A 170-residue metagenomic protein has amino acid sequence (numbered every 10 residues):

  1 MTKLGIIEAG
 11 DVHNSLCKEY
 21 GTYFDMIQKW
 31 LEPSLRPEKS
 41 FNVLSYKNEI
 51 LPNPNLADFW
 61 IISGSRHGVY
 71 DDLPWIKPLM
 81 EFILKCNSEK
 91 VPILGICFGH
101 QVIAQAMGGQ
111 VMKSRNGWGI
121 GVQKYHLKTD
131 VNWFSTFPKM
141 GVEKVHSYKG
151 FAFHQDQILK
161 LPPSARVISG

Functional and structural regions predicted by a protein language model:
M1-E89: N-terminal beta1-alpha1 cap of cysteine-dependent amidohydrolase-like domains
T2, R36-K39, V91, G109 (+2 more regions): A structural micro-motif
D25-K29, Q101, D156: Active-site phosphate/pyrophosphate- and oxyanion-stabilizing loops and adjacent acidic/basic residues in soluble
I50-N55, V102-A104, L159-P162: Short loop/helix-cap segments at secondary-structure boundaries that form the rim of catalytic
F59-I61, L94, G150: A generic "structured core" feature
S63-V131: Cysteine-nucleophile active-site neighborhood
M107-G170: Pocket-forming structural segment of enzyme catalytic cores
